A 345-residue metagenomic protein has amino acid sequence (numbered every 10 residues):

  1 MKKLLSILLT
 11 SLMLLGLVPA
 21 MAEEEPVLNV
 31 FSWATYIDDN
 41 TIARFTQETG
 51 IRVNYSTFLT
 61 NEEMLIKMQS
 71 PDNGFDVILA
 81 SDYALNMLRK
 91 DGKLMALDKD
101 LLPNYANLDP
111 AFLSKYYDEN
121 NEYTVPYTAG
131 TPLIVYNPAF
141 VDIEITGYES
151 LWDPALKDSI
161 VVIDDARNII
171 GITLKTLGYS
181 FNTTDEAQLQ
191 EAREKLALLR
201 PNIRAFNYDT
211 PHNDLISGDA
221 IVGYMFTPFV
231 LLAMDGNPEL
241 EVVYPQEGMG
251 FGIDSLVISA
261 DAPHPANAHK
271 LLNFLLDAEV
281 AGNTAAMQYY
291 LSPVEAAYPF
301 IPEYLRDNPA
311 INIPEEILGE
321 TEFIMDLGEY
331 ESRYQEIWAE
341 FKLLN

Functional and structural regions predicted by a protein language model:
E23-M87, N213: Early extracytoplasmic/lumenal segment of secretory-pathway proteins
G74, L79-D219: Extracytoplasmic ligand-binding site segments that recognize negatively charged/polar headgroups
A84-M87, I216, V222-E239: A ligand-binding cleft/hinge motif common to bilobed small-molecule-binding domains
R89-A96, D118-E122, A233-Y244, R306-P309: Ligand-binding "clamshell"
L133-F140, K175-T176, G252-H264, L272 (+1 more regions): A bilobed periplasmic-binding-protein/Venus flytrap-type ligand-binding module shared by bacterial periplasmic
L189-L198, G236-A260: Periplasmic-binding protein-like
S259-G319: Mature extracytoplasmic/periplasmic domains
E315-N345: Conserved C-terminal helix/tail region of periplasmic/extracytoplasmic solute-binding proteins
